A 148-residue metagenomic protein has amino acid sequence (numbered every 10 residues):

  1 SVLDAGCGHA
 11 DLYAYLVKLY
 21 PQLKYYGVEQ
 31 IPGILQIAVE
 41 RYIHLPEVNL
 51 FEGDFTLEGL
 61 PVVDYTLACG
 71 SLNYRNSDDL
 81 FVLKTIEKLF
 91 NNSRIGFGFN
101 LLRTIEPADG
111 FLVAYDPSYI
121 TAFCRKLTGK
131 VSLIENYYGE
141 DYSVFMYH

Functional and structural regions predicted by a protein language model:
S1-G8: Conserved class I S-adenosyl-L-methionine
H9-F51: Class I SAM-dependent methyltransferase SAM/SAH-binding core
L57-P61: Short conserved loop adjoining the S-adenosyl-L-methionine
L67: A conserved beta-strand element that flanks and buttresses the S-adenosyl-L-methionine
R75-I86: A short, conserved alpha-helix within the catalytic core of class I
N76, I105-S118: Acceptor-substrate binding/catalytic loop of class I
R94-R103: Conserved beta-strand signature within the Rossmann-like core of class I S-adenosyl-L-methionine
L112-H148: Class I S-adenosyl-L-methionine
